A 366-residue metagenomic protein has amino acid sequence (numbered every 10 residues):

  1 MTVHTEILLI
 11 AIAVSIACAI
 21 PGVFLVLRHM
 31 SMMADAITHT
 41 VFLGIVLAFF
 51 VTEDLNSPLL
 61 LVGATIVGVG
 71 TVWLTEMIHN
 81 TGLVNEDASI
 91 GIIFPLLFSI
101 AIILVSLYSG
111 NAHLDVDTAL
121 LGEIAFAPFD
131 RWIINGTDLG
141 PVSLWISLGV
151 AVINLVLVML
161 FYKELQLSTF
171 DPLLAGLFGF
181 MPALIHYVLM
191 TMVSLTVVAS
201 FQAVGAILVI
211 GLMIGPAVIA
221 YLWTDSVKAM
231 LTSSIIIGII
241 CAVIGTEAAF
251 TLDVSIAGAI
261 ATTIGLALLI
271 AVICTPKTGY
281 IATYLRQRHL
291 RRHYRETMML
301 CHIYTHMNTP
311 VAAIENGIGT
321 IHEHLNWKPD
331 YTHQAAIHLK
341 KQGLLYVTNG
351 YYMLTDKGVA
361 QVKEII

Functional and structural regions predicted by a protein language model:
M1-A17: Membrane-interfacial amphipathic/re-entrant helices at transmembrane-helix boundaries
V23-L114, A220-T232, E247-D253: Short loop segments and helix-boundary regions at transmembrane helix junctions of multi-pass inner-membrane proteins
F98-L157: Transmembrane helix-bundle core of multi-pass membrane transporters and related energy-transducing complexes
L139-I210: Helix-loop-helix "hairpin" substructures at the membrane interface of multi-pass membrane proteins
A199-A203, I207-V254: Transmembrane alpha-helical segments in multi-pass inner-membrane proteins
V243-A249, V254-H289: Long, low-complexity, charged/polar intrinsically disordered regions in eukaryotic proteins
A282-N349: Non-transmembrane accessory domains of multi-pass membrane transporters/channels
D356-I366: Short, amphipathic alpha-helical interaction segments positioned at domain boundaries
